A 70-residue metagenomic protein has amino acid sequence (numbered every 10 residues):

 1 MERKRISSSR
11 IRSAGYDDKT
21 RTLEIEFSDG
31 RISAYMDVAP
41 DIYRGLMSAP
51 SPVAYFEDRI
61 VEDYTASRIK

Functional and structural regions predicted by a protein language model:
M1-K70: Acidic/histidine-enriched, beta-strand-rich ligand/metal-binding domains
